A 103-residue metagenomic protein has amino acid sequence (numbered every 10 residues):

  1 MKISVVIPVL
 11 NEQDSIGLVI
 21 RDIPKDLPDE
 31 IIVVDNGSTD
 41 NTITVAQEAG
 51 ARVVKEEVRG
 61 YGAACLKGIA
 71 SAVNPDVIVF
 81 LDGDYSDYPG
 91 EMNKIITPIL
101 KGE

Functional and structural regions predicted by a protein language model:
M1-E103: Structured catalytic core of nucleotide-sugar glycosyltransferases
